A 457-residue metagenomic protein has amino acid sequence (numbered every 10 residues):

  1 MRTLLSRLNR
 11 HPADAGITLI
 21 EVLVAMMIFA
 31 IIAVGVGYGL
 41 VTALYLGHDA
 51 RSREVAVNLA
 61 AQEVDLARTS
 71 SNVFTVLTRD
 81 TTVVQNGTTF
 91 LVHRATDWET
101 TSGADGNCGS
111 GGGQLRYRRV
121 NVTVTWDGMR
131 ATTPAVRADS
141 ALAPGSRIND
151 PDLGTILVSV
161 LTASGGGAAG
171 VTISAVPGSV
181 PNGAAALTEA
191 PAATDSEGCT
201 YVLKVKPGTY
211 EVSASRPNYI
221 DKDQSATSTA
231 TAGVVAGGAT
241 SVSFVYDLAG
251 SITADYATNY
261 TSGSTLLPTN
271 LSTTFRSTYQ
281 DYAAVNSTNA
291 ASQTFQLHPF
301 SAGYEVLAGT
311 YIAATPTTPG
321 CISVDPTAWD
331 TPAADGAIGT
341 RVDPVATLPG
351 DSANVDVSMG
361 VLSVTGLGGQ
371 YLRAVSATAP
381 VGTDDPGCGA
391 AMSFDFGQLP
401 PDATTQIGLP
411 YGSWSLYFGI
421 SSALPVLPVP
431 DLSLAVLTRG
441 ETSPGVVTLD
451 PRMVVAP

Functional and structural regions predicted by a protein language model:
M1-I17: N-terminal leader/signal peptides at the extreme start of proteins
I17, L23-A30, G37-E189, N218-Q224 (+1 more regions): Flexible, low-complexity segments enriched in proline/glycine/serine and punctuated by aromatic residues
T81, T88, R116, V205-T209 (+2 more regions): A glycine-anchored, Pro-Gly-centered beta-turn/N-cap motif
N121-T123, S159, E211-S215, L307 (+1 more regions): Extracellular recognition modules
G154-A163, G250-G263, P344, V357-L367: A short, amphipathic beta-strand motif
G170-V180, N259-V285, G366-D385: Extended low-complexity, serine/threonine- and proline-enriched intrinsically disordered segments
S179-L203, R276-F295, T378-A403: Short, acidic Ser/Thr/Gly-rich low-complexity loop/linker segments typical of extracellular and cell-surface proteins
S215-A249, G309-S358, A391-S393, Y411-P457: Structured interaction patches on ligand/partner-binding surfaces of diverse proteins
